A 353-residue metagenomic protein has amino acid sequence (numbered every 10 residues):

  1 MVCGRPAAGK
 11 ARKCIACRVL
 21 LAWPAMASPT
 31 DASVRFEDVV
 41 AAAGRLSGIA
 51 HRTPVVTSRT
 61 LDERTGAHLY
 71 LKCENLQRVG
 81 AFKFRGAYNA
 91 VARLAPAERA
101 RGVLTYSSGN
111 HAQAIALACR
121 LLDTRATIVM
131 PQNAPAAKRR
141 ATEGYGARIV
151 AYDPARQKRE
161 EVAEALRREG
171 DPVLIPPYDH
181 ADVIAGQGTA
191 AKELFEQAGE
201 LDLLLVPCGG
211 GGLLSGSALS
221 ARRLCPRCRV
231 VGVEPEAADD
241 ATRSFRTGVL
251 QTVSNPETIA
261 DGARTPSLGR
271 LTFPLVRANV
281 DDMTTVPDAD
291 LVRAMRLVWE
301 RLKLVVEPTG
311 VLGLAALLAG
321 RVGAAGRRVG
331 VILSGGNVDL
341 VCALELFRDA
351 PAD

Functional and structural regions predicted by a protein language model:
V2-C3, C73: Residue-level detector of transmembrane insertion/anchoring sites
C3, C14-C17: Cysteine-centered motifs
W23-D353: PLP-dependent amino-acid enzyme catalytic core
